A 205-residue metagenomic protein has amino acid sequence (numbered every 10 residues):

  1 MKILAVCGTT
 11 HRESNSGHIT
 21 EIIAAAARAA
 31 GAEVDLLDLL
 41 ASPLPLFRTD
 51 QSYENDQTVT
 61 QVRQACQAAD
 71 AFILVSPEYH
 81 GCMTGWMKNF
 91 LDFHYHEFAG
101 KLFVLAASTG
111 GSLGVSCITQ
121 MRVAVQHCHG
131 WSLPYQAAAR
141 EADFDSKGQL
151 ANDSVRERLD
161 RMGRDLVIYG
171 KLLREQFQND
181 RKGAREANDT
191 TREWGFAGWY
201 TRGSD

Functional and structural regions predicted by a protein language model:
M1-A32: N-terminal beta1-alpha1 ligand-phosphate binding loop
C7, D38, Q136-A138: Residue-level recognition of beta-strand->loop/alpha-helix junctions
A30-D35, G130-W131: A generic structural motif
L39-D56, S146-K147: N-terminal beta-loop-helix "entrance" segment that forms/cooperates in small-molecule cofactor or anionic ligand
E54-W131: Helix-loop-strand module that forms the ligand-binding subsite of alpha/beta enzymes
S132-D205: Glycine-rich phosphate/pyrophosphate-binding loop and the adjoining helix
